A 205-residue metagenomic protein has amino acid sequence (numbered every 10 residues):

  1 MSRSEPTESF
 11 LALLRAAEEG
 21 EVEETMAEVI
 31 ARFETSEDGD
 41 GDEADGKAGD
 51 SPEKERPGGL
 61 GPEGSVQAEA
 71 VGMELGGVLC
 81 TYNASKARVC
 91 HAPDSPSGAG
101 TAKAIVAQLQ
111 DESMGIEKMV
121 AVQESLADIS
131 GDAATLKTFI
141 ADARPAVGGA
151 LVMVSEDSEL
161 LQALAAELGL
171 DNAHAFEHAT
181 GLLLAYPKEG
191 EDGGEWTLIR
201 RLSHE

Functional and structural regions predicted by a protein language model:
M1-E124, L161, E167, D171-P187: Active-site-proximal alpha-helix that buttresses catalytic centers in soluble enzyme cores
L11, W196-T197: General helical secondary-structure elements
S125-A134: Short alpha-helix plus adjacent loop in nuclease-associated cores
L136-W196: Active-site-adjacent alpha-helix immediately C-terminal to a catalytic or transition-state-stabilizing loop
L198-E205: Short, solvent-exposed aromatic-acidic interface loops
